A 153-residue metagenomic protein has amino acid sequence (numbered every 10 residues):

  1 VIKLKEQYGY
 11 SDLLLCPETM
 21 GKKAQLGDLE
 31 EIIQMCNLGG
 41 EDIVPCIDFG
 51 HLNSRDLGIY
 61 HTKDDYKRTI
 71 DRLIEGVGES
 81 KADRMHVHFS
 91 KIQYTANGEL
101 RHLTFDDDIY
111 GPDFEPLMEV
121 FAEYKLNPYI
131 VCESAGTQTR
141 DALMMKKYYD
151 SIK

Functional and structural regions predicted by a protein language model:
V1-I2, E30-N37, G98-M118, R140-K153: Short, electropositive alpha-helical surface patch
I2-E99: Acidic/histidine-rich catalytic cores of soluble enzymes
D12-L15, E123-Y129: Short, surface-exposed connector motifs at secondary-structure boundaries
G21-K22, Y110, A135: Short beta->alpha junction loops/turns
I43, Y129-C132, S151-I152: Short, highly charged low-complexity linear segments
T69-G78, D108-E123: A short, acidic, amphipathic alpha-helical segment used as a generic capping/interface helix at domain edges
V131-R140: A short, acidic, flexible beta-alpha connecting loop/helix-capping segment that sits on the rim of active
